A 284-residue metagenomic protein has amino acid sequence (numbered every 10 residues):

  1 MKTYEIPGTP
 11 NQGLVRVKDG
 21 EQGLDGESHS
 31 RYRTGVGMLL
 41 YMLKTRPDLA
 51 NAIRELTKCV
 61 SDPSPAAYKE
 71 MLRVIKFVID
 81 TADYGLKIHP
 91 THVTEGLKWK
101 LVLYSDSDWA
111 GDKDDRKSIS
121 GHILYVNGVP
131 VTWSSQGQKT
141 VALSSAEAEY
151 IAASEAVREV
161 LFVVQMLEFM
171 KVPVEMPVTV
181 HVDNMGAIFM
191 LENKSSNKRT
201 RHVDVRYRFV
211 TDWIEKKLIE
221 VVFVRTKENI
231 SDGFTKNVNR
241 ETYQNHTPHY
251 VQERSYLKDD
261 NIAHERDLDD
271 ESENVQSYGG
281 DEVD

Functional and structural regions predicted by a protein language model:
M1-L86, R225, G233: C-terminal reverse transcriptase regions that engage the nucleic-acid substrate
L24-N51, D108-D112, R116-I119, S145-Q165: Conserved pre-motif C helix in the palm subdomain of viral-like polymerases
L39, E95, K100-A146: RNase H-like nuclease fold core
N51, P65, K113-D114, T132-S135 (+4 more regions): Extended hydrophobic-aromatic, low-complexity segments
C59, K100, K139-D284: RNase H-like nuclease module associated with reverse transcription
V60-S61, T94-E95, W109-D112, V131-T132 (+2 more regions): Flexible loop/turn segments at secondary-structure boundaries
K76-S107, V172-V174: Structured nucleic-acid-interacting core domains from mobile-element enzymes and related host factors, especially RNase
D80-Y84, A110, P130-T132, F162 (+1 more regions): Conserved helix-loop functional segments at active or binding sites
